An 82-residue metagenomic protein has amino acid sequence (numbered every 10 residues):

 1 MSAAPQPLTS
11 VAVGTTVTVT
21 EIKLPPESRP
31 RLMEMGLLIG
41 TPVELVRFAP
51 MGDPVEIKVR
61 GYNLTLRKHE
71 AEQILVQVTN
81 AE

Functional and structural regions predicted by a protein language model:
S2-Q6: Mixed-charge, Lys/Arg-rich low-complexity intrinsically disordered regions
L8-V11: Intrinsically disordered, acidic Ser/Thr/Pro-rich low-complexity regulatory segments
V13-H69: Amphipathic, hydrophobic secondary-structure cores in small proteins
E72-E82: Glycine- and charge-enriched low-complexity intrinsically disordered segments
